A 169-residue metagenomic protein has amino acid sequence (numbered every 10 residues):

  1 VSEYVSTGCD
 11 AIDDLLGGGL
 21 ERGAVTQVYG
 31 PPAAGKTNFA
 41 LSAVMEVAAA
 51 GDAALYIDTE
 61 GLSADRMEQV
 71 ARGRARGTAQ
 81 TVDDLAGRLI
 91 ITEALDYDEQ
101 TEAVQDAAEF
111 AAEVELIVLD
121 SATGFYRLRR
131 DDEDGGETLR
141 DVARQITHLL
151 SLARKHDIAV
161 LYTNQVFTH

Functional and structural regions predicted by a protein language model:
V1-C9: Terminal disorder- and signal-encoded targeting elements
T7, E99-E102, R144: Short, conserved clusters of charged catalytic residues that mark active-site and nucleotide-handling motifs
C9-G19: Pre-Walker A adenine-sensing motif
G17-E21, E46, V166-F167: Short secondary-structure boundary/capping segments within folded domains
E21-R22, A49-A50, A86, A112-E113 (+1 more regions): Short loop/turn elements that form and flank the Walker-type P-loop nucleotide-binding site in RecA-like NTPase cores
G23-Q105: Conserved P-loop
V104, A108-H169: P-loop NTPase motor core
